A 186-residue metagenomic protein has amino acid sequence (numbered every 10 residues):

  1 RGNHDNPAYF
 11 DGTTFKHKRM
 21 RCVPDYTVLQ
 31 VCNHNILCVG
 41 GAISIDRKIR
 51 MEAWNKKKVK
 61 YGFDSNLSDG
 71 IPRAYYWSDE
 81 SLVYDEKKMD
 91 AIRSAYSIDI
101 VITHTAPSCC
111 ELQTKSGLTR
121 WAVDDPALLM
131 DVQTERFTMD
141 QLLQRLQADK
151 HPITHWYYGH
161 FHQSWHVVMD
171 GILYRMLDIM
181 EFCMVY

Functional and structural regions predicted by a protein language model:
R1-C32, R120-V123, A127-T138, A148-D149 (+1 more regions): Core catalytic region of metal-dependent phosphoesterases/phosphodiesterases, especially metallo-beta-lactamase-like
R1-H4, V23-P24, V39, I100-H104 (+2 more regions): Active-site neighborhood of phospho(di)ester-bond hydrolases with catalytic His/Asp-centered motifs
P7-F10, L29-C32, S44-K48, S108-Q113 (+2 more regions): Short catalytic/ligand-binding loop motif for oxyanion handling, primarily in non-cytosolic enzymes, centered on
T13-K16, M51-A53, K115-L118, D170-L173: Short, glycine/charged-enriched secondary-structure capping and boundary segments
T27, W77-S81, D178-M180: Adenosine-cofactor binding site in Rossmann-like domains, unifying the SAM/SAH pocket of S-adenosylmethionine-dependent
V28, C38, I102, F182-C183: Conserved hydrophobic/aromatic beta-strand scaffold that supports enzyme active sites
Q30-C32, D140-D149, F161-Y186: Binuclear metal-dependent phosphoesterase catalytic core
H34-F137: Active-site-proximal loop/helix segment associated with metal-binding centers of metalloenzymes
